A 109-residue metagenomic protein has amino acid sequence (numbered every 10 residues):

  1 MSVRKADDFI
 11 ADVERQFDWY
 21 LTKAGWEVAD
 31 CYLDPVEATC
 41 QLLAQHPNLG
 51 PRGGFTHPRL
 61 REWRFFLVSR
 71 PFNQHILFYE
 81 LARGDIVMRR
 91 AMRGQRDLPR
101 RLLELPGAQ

Functional and structural regions predicted by a protein language model:
M1-P35, T39: Arg/Lys-rich, positively charged N-terminal/basic patches that mediate binding to nucleic acids
D18, Q41, Q45-L49, P71 (+1 more regions): Generic structural signal for secondary-structure transition and capping sites
A29, P51-F55, R100: Short, hydrophobic secondary-structure boundary micro-motifs
H46-I86: Basic/aromatic recognition patch in beta-strand/loop cores that engages polyanionic ligands
S69-Q109: Enriched for short, Lys/Arg-rich terminal
